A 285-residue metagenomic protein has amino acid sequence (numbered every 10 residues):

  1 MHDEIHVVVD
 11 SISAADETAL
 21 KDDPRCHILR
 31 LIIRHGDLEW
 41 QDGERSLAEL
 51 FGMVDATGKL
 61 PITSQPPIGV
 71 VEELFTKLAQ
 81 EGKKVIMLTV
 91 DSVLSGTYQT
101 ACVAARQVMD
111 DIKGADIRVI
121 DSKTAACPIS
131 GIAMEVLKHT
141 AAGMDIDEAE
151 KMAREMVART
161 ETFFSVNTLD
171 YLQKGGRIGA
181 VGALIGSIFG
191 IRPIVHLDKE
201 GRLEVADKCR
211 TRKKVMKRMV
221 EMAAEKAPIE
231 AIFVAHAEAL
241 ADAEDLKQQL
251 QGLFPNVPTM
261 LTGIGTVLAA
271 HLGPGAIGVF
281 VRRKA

Functional and structural regions predicted by a protein language model:
H2-H6, S11-D22, C26-H27, L31-D37 (+4 more regions): Mixed-charge interfacial surface used for oligomerization/domain docking and macromolecular partner engagement
L38-D111: Class I S-adenosyl-L-methionine
T89, R118-V119: A glycine-rich beta-strand to alpha-helix segment that forms a phosphate/ribose-binding loop at ligand/cofactor sites
